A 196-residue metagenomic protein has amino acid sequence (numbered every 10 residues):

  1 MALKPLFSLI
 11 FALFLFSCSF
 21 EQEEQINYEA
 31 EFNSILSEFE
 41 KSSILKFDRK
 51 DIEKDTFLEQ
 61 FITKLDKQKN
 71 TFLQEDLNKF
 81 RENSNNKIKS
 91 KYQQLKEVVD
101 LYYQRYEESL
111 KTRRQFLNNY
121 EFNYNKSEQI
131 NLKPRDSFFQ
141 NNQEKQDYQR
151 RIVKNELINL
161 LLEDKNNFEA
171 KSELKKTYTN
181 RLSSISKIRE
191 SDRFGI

Functional and structural regions predicted by a protein language model:
A2-L3, C18-I196: Flexible, low-complexity junctional segments that flank or bridge functional domains
S8-F16: Bacterial N-terminal signal peptides
